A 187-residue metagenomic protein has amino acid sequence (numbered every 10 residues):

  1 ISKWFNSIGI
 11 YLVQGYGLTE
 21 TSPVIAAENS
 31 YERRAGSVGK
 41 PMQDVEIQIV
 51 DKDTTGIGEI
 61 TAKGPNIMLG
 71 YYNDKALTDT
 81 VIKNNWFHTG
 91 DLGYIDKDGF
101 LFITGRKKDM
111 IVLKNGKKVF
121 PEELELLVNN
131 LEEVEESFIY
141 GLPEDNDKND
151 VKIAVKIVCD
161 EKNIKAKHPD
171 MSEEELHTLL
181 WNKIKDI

Functional and structural regions predicted by a protein language model:
I1-L101, K107-M110, E125, E135: Conserved AMP-binding/adenylate-forming
G64, L69-G70, L92-I187: AMP-binding/adenylate-forming catalytic core of the ANL superfamily
